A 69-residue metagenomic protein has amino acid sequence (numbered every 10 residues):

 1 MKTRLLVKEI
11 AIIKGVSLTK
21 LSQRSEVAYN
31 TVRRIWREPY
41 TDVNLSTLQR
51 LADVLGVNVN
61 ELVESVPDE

Functional and structural regions predicted by a protein language model:
M1-T19: A short, Lys/Arg-rich alpha-helix, primarily the initiator
L5, R34-E38: Short, contiguous strand/loop micro-motifs
E9, R34, V63-E69: Short, charged recognition helix plus adjacent turn of helix-turn-helix-like nucleic-acid-binding domains
A11, S22, A52: The alpha-helix within a helix-turn-helix
I12, E26, R37-Y40, P67: Residue-level detection of the helix-turn-helix DNA-binding "recognition helix"
V16-R34: Short alpha-helical DNA-recognition segment
S46-E61: DNA major-groove recognition helix of helix-turn-helix/homeodomain DNA-binding modules
